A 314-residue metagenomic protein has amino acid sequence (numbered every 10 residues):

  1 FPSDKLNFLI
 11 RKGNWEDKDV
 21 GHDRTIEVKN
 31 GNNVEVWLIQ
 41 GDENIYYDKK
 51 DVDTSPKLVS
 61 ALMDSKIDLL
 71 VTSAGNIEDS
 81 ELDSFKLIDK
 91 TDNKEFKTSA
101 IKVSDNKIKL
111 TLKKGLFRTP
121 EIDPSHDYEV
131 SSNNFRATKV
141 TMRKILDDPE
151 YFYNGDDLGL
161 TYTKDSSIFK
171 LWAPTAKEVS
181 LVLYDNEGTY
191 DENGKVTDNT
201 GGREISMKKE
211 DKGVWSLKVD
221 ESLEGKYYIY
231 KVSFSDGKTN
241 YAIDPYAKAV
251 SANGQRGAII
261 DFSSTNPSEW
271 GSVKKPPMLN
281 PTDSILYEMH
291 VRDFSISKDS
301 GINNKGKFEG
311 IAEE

Functional and structural regions predicted by a protein language model:
F1-D211, L217-E224, P277-Y287: Insoluble glucan recognition modules
W15-E16, A176, S235, V291-I296: Short, solvent-exposed loop/turn segments at secondary-structure junctions
I26, M207, I259-I260, W270 (+1 more regions): Short clusters of hydrophobic/aromatic residues that line enzyme substrate/ligand-binding pockets
L160, D211-W215, V219-S222, W270-K274 (+1 more regions): Aromatic- and glycine-enriched glycan-recognition loops and surfaces that form the carbohydrate-binding subsites
L181-Y184, E192-G194, Y228-K231, N240-P245 (+1 more regions): Short, solvent-exposed loop/turn and secondary-structure capping segments
G188-Y190, D236, K248-S251, K305-G310: Short, low-complexity, polar/charged sequence segments that are solvent-exposed and flexible
E204-I260: Extended acidic/polar, glycine-enriched regions that form or flank non-catalytic beta-rich accessory modules
T239-I296: Glycine-rich phosphate/pyrophosphate-binding loop and adjacent beta-alpha nucleotide/cofactor-binding cores
